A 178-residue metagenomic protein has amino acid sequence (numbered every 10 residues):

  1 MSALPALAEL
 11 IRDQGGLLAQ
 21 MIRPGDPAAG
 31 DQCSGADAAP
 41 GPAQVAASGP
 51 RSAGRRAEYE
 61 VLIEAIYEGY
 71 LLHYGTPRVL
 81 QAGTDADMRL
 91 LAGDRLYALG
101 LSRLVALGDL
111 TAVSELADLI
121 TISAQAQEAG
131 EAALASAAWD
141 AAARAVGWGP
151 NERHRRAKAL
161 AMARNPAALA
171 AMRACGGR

Functional and structural regions predicted by a protein language model:
M1-R178: All-alpha prenyltransferase/terpene-synthase fold signal
